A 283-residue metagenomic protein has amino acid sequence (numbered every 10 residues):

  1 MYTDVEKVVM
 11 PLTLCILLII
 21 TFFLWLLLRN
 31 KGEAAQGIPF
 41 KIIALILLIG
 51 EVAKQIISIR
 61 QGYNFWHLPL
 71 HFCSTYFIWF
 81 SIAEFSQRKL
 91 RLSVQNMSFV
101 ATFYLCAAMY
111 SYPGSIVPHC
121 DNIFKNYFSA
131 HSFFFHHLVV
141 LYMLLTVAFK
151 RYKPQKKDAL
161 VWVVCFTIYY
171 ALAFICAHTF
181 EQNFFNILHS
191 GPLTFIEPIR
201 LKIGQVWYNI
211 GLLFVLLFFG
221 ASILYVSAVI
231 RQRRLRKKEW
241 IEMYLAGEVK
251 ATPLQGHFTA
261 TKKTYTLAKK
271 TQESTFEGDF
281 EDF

Functional and structural regions predicted by a protein language model:
M1-I16, V161-V163, T167-I168, H178-L224: Membrane-interface transmembrane-helix boundary segments in multi-pass integral membrane proteins
M1-I78: Early transmembrane hairpin module of multi-pass membrane proteins
F22-L26, W79-I82, L138-K157: Alpha-helical transmembrane segments in multipass membrane proteins, preferentially the mid-helix core
L26-E33, Y152, Y225-Y244: Membrane-interface capping segments at transmembrane-helix boundaries
E33-L45, R91-F99, D158-W162: Membrane-interfacial loop-to-transmembrane alpha-helix junctions, especially the N-terminal start
I46-I56, T102-G114, F166-I175: Aromatic-anchored segments of alpha-helical transmembrane domains
I82-V147: Membrane-proximal helix-loop-helix units in multi-pass membrane proteins
R231-T271: Short, highly charged, low-complexity non-transmembrane loops/tails of multi-pass membrane proteins
